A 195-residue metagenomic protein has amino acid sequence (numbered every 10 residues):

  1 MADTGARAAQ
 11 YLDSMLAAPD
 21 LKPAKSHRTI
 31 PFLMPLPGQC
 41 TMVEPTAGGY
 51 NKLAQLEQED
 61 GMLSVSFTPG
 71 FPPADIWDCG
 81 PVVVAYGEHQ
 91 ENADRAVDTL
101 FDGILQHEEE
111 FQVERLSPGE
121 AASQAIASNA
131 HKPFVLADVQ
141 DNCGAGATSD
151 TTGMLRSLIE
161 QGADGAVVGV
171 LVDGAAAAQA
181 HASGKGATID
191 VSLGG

Functional and structural regions predicted by a protein language model:
M1-F134: Functional cores that coordinate and move charged inorganic groups
M1-K22, P133-L155, I159-V172: Active-site histidine-anchored catalytic micro-motif
Y11, V172-G195: Acidic, Ser/Thr-rich peripheral helices and adjacent loops at domain boundaries
G38-V43, Q124-S128, C143-T152, A180-K185: Short glycine/threonine-rich loop-to-helix capping motif typified by GTGT followed within a few residues by an Asp-Pro
C79-P81, K132, G165-V168, A187: Structural beta-strand/beta-sheet cores of well-ordered domains, especially the beta-sheet scaffolds that support
E91-A93, N142-G146, A175-A178: Flexible loop/turn segments at secondary-structure boundaries
F111-P118, G165-A175, S192-G195: A generic structural motif
